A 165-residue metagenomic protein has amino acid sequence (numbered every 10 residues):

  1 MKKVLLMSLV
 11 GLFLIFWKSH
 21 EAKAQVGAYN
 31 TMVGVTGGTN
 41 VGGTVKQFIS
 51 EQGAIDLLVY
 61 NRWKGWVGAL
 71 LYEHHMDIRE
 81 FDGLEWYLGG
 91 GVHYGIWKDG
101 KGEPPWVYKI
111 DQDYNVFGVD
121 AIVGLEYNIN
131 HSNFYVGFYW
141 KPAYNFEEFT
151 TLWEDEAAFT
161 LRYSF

Functional and structural regions predicted by a protein language model:
M1-V4: Positively charged n-region of N-terminal signal peptides that target proteins for export
M7-F16: Bacterial N-terminal signal peptides
F16-A24: Sec/Tat signal peptide C-region and signal peptidase I cleavage site
G27-G34, E51-D56: Short, hydrophobic/aromatic-rich segments at coil-to-beta transitions
Y29, G37-V41, K64-G68, L84 (+2 more regions): Residues that define the transmembrane beta-barrel architecture of outer-membrane proteins
T36-N40, G89-D99, K141-E147, R162: Short glycine-rich beta-strand segments
Q47-F138: Gram-negative (and chloroplast) outer-membrane scaffold detector with strong preference for beta-barrel transmembrane
N130-F165: Predominantly the C-terminal beta-signal and adjacent terminal strand-loop region of outer-membrane beta-barrel
